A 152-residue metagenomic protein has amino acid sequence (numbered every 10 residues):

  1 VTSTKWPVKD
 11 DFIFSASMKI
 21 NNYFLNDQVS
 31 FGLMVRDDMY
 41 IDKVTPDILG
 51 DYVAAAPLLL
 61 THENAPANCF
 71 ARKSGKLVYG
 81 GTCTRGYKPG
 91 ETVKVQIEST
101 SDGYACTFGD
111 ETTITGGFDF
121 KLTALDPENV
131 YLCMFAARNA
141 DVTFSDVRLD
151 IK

Functional and structural regions predicted by a protein language model:
V1-F70: Secretory/extracellular carbohydrate-interaction modules and structurally similar beta-sandwich "look-alikes"
V1-W6, G80-G86, F120-L122, C133-M134: Beta-strand-rich interaction surfaces with strong enrichment in secreted/lumenal proteins
F14-A16, G90-S99, Y104-F108: Short tryptophan-centered beta-strand motifs in secreted/extracellular beta-sheet-rich domains of glycan-recognition
I41-K43, V78-G81, T112-F118: Surface-exposed loop/edge segments in extracytoplasmic proteins
A65-A67, L77, Y104-A105: Hydrophobic residues embedded in beta-strands of well-ordered beta-sheets
R72-K94: Short, aromatic/His-centered strand-loop micro-motif at the edge of beta-sheets
G117-T143: Flexible glycan-contacting loops in extracellular carbohydrate-active proteins
F144-L149: Extracellular beta-strand elements of beta-rich domains used for carbohydrate recognition/degradation or cell-matrix
